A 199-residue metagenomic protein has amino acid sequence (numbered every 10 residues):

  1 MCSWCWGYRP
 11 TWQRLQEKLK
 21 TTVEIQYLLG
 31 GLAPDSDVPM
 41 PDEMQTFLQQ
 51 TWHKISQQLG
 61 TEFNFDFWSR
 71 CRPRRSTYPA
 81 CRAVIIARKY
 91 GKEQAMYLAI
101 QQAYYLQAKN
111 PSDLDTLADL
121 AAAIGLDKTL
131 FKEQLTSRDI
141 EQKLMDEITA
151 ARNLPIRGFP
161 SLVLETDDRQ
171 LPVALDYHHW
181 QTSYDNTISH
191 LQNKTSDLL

Functional and structural regions predicted by a protein language model:
W4: Short, cysteine/histidine-rich loop/knuckle motifs that typically chelate Zn2+
Y8-K18, V23, Q102-L199: C-terminal cap of thioredoxin/glutaredoxin-like
R9-Y104: Structural alpha/beta surface segment adjacent to cysteine/selenocysteine redox centers across thiol/disulfide enzymes
